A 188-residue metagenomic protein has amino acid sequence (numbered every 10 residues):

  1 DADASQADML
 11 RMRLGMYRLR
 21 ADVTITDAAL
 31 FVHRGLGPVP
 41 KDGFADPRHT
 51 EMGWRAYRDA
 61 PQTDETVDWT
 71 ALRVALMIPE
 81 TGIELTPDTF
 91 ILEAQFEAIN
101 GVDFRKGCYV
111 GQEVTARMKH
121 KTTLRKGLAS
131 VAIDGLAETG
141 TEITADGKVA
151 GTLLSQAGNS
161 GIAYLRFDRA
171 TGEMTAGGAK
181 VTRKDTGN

Functional and structural regions predicted by a protein language model:
D1-P79, A145: Acidic, low-complexity central loop/insert segments
G15, D46, D64, C108 (+3 more regions): Generic marker of residues within folded, mature protein domains
L36, C108, Q112, T152: Gly/Ser/Thr-rich helix-start
T63, L85, M174-T175: Short, charged, solvent-exposed linker or helix-capping segments at domain edges/interfaces that act as flexible hinges
V67-H120, L124-R125, S130: A mid-sequence, solvent-exposed acidic-amphipathic segment
A94-V102, A116-N188: Glycine-rich, small/acidic residue-mixed loop/short-helix segments
